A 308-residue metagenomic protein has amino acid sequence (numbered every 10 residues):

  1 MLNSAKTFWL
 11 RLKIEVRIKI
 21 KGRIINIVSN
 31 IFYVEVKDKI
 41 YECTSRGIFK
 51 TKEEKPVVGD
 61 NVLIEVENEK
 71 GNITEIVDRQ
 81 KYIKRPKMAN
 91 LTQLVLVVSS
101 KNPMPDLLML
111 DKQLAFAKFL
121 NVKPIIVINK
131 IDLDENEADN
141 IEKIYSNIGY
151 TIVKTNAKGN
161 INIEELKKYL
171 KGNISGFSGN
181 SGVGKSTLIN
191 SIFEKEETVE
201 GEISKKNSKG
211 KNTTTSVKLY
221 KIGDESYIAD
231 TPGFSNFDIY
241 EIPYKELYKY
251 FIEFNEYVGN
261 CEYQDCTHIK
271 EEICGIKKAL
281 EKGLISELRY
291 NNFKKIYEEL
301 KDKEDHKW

Functional and structural regions predicted by a protein language model:
I14-I18, N30, G47, E53-K70 (+6 more regions): Helix-rich effector regions associated with P-loop NTPase G domains
F32-V36, C43, I64: SH3/SH3-like beta-barrel fold
L107-K154, N292-K295: Charged, amphipathic alpha-helical linker segments immediately N-terminal to NTP-binding catalytic cores
D132-V183: Canonical P-loop GTPase G-domain recognition
K185-G201: A conserved segment at the C-terminal end of the G1
